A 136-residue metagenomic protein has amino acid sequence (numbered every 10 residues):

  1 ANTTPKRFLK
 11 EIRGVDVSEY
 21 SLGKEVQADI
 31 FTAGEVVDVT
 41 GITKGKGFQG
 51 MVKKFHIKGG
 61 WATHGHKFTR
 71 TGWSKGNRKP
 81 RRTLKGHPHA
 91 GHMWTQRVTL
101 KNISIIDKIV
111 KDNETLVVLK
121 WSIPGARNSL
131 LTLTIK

Functional and structural regions predicted by a protein language model:
A1-K136: Extended basic (Lys/Arg/His-rich) segments that typically form rRNA-contacting surfaces in ribosomal proteins
